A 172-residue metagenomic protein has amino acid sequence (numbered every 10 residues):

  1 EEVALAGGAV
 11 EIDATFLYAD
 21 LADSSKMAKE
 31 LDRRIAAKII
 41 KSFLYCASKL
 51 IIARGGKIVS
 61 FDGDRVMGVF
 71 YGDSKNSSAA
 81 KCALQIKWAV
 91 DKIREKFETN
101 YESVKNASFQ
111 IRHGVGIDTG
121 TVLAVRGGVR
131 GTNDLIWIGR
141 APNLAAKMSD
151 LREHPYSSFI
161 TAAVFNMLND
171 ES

Functional and structural regions predicted by a protein language model:
E1, L123: Regulatory/sensor and coupling segments of signal-transduction and defense proteins
E2-A6, E102-K105: Short, P/G- and charge-enriched loop/turn segments at secondary-structure junctions
V3-K81: Catalytic NTP-binding/metal-coordinating core of nucleotidyl cyclase/transferase enzymes
M27, V69, V125-R126, M167-L168: Residues that scaffold the ATP/ADP-binding catalytic core of kinase and kinase-like folds
D32, D64-I111, I117: Short helix/loop segment flanking the catalytic signature motif in cyclic-nucleotide metabolism enzymes
I39-S42, C46, K81-K92, N143 (+2 more regions): Long, highly charged amphipathic alpha-helices
R94-S108, V115-T121, D150-S172: A short beta-strand->alpha-helix segment at the C-terminal rim of the class III nucleotidyl cyclase catalytic domain
D118, A124-S149: Catalytic-core segments of nucleotide cyclases and related cyclic-nucleotide turnover enzymes
